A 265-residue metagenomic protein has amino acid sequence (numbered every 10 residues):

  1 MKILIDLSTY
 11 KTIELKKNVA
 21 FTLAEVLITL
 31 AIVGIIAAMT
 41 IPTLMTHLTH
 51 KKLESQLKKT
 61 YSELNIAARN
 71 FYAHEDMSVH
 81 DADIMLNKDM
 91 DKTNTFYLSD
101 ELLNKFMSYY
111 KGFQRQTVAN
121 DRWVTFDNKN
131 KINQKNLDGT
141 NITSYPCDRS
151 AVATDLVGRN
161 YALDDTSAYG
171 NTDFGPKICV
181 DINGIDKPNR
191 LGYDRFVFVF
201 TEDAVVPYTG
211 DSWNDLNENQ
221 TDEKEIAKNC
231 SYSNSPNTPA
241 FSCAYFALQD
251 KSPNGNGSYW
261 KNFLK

Functional and structural regions predicted by a protein language model:
M1-F21: N-terminal leader/signal peptides at the extreme start of proteins
K17-T49: N-terminal single-pass transmembrane signal-anchor helix
K52-V79, L86-K88: Membrane-proximal N-terminal amphipathic helix
Y72-V79, D83, M107-G112, G192: Glycine-centered secondary-structure boundary/capping sites
D89-K265: Intrinsically disordered, low-complexity regions enriched in Pro/Ser/Thr/Gly and acidic residues
